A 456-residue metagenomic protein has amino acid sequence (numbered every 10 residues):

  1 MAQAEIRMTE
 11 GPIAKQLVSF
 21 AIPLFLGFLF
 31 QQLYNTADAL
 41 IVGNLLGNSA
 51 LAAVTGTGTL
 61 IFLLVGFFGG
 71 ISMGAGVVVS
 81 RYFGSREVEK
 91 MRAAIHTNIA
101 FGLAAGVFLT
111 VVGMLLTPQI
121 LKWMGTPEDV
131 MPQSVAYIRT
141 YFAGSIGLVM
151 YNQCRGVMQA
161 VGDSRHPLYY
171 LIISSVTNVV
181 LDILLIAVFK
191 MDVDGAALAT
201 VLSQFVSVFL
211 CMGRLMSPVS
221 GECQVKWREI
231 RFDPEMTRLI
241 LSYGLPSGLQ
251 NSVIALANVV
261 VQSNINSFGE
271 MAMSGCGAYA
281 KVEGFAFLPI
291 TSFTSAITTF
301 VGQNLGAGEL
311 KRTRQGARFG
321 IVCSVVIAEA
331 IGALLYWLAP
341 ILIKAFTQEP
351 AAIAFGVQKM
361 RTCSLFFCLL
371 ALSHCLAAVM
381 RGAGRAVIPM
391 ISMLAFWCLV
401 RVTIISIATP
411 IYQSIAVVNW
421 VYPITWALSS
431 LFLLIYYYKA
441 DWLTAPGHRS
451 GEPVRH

Functional and structural regions predicted by a protein language model:
M1-A21, V79-I146, T177, V188-L245 (+2 more regions): Short alpha-helical transmembrane segments in multi-pass integral membrane proteins
M8-L45, T59-G74, V78, L103-T110 (+5 more regions): N-terminal transmembrane alpha-helices
S19-D38, T140, G144, Y151 (+5 more regions): Transmembrane helical elements of multi-pass membrane transporters/channels
L24, F28, L40, N44 (+16 more regions): Transmembrane alpha-helix boundary and packing residues in multipass membrane permease domains and related
L29, L33-A52, L121-E128, L184-M191 (+4 more regions): Helix-terminus/linker motif at the lipid-water interface of multi-pass membrane proteins
L46-T59, S134, I138, A197 (+3 more regions): Small-residue hotspots at the loop-to-helix junctions and early N-terminal turns of transmembrane alpha-helices
L51-V111, L148-P167, Q262, G275-A339 (+1 more regions): Small-residue-rich hydrophobic transmembrane alpha-helices
S72, T140-Q159, P167-S175, A196-C211 (+4 more regions): Short runs within selected transmembrane alpha-helices of multi-pass transporters and secretion channels
